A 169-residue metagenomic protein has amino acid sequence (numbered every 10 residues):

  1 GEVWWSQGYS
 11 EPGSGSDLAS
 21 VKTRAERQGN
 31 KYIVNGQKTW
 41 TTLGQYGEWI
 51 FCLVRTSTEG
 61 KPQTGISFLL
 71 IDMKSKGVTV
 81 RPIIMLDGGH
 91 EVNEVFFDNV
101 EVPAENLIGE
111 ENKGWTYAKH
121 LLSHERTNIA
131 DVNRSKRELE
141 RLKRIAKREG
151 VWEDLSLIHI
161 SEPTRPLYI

Functional and structural regions predicted by a protein language model:
G1-S10, L53: A short, Trp-centered hydrophobic/proline-enriched beta-strand micro-motif
T23-E26: A structural signal for short hydrophobic beta-strand segments in well-ordered beta-sheet cores
K31, N35-R81: A short core secondary-structure module
K74-E101: Flexible, small-/acidic-enriched active-site or ligand-binding loops
V100-G114: Long, acidic (Asp/Glu-rich), low-complexity accessory segments flanking structured domains
H120-R141: A conserved active-site cap/scaffold subdomain adjacent to cofactor or substrate pockets
E149-W152: Long, amphipathic alpha-helical stalk/connector segments used for oligomerization, subunit docking, or mechanical
I158-I169: Single conserved hydrophobic/aromatic residue that forms the stacking wall/gate of nucleotide- or nucleobase-binding
